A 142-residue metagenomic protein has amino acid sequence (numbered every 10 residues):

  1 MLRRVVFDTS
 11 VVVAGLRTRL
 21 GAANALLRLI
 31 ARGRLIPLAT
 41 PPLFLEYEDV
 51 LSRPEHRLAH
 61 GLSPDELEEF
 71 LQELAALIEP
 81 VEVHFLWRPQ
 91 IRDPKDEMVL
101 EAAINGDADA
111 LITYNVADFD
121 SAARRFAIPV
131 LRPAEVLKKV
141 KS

Functional and structural regions predicted by a protein language model:
M1-A39: Short, well-structured N-terminal submotif of metal-dependent ribonuclease cores
S10-V11, P42, A117, E135: Alpha-helix/helix-capping structural signal
G15, E46, S121: Phosphate- and divalent-cation-binding pockets in alpha/beta enzyme and binding domains that engage nucleotide-derived
L16-R17, L51, A123, K141: Short, flexible helix/strand-to-coil boundary loops that buttress conserved ligand/catalytic motifs in alpha/beta
L29-L86: PIN-domain endoribonuclease scaffold, especially VapC-family toxins
A75-A110, V116: Active-site neighborhoods of divalent-metal-dependent phosphate/nucleic-acid chemistry enzymes
E97, I104-A110, V116-S142: Acidic, PIN/NYN-like endoribonuclease modules and their adjacent C-terminal/linker elements
